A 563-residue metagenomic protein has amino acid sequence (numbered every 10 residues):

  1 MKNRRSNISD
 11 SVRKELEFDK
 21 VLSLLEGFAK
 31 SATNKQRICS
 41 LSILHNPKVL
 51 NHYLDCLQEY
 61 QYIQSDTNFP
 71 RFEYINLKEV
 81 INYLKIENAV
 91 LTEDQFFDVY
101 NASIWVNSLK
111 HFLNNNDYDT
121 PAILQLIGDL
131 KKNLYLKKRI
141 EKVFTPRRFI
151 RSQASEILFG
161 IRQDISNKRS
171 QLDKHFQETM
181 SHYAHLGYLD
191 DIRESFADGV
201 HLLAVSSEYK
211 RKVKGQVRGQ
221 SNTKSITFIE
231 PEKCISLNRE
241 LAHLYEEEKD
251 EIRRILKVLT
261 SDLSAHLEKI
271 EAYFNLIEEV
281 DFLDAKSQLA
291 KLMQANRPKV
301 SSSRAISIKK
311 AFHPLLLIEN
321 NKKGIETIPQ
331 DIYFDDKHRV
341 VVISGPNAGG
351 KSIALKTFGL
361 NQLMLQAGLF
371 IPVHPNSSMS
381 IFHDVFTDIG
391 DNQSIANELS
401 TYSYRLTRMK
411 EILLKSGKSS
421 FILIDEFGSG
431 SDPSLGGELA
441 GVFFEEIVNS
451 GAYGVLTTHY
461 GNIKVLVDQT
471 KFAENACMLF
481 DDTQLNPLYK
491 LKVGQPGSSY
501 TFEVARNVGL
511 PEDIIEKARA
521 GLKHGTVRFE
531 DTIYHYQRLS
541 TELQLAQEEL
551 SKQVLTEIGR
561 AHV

Functional and structural regions predicted by a protein language model:
M1-I157, I161, H266, Y273-E279 (+1 more regions): Conserved amphipathic alpha-helical "coupling/scaffold" segments that transmit conformational changes between domains
M1-T33, L203-Q216, Y489-H524: Short, positively charged
E79-N82, Y118-D191, Q220-F282: Extended, charged alpha-helical coiled-coil/arm scaffolds that mediate oligomerization and mechanical coupling in large
M180-A197, S287-K310, H374, E474: Long, charged, glycine-rich C-terminal linkers/tails
A197-F228, N238, S301-P329: SMC-family hinge/dimerization module
S261-N320: Phosphate-binding P-loop/Walker A region and its immediate neighborhood
Q294, S301-K552: ATPase nucleotide-binding head domains, primarily ABC-like/P-loop NTPase cores
A561-V563: Conserved small/polar residues in nucleotide/adenosyl-binding loops
